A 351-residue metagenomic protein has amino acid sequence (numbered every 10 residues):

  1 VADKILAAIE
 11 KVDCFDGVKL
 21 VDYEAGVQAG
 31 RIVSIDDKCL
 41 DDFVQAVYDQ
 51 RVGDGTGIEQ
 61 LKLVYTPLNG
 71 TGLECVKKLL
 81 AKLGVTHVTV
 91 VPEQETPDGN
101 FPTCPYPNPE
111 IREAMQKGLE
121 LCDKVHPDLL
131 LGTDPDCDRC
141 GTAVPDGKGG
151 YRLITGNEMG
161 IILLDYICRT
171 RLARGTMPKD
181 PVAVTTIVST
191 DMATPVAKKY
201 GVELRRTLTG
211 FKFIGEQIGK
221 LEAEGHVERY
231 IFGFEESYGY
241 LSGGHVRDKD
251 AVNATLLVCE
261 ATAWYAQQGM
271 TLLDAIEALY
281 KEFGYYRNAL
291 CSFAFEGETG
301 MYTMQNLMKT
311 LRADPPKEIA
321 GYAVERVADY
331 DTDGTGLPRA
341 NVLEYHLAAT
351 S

Functional and structural regions predicted by a protein language model:
V1, D138-G156, A193: Short Gly/Thr/Asp-enriched flexible loops that form oxyanion-binding sites at enzyme active sites
V1-L121: Gly/Ser/Thr-enriched, mixed-charge loops and adjacent short helices that form phosphate/oxyanion-binding elements
Y65, A81, K117-T133, G141-P145: Accessory "access/gating" subregions that flank catalytic or transport cores
P67-L73, C137-R139, V188-D191, E298: Gly/Ser/Thr-rich loops at beta-strand to alpha-helix junctions that form or flank small-molecule/cofactor-binding
L83-G84, G147, Y200: Short, structured coil segments at secondary-structure junctions
D123, P127-L129, T133, G150-R152 (+1 more regions): Phosphate-binding and adjacent anionic-ligand microenvironments
D146-L172: Cysteine protease catalytic core and zymogen-processing segment of caspase-like enzymes
